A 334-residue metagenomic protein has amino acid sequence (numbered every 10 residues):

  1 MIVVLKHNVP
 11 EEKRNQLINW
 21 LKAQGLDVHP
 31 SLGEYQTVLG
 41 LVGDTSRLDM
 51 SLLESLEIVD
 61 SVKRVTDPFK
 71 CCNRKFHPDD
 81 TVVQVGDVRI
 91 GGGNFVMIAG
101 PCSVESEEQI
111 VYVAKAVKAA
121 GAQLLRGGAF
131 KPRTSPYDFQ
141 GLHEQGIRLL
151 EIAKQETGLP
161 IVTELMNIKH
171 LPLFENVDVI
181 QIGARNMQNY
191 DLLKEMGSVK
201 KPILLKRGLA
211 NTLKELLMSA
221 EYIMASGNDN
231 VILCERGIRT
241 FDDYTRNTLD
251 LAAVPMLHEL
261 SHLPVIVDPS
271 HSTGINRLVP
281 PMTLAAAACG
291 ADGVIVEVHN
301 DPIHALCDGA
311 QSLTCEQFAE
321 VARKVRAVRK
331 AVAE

Functional and structural regions predicted by a protein language model:
M1-M97: Non-catalytic terminal accessory/regulatory regions of metabolic enzymes
V85, M224-A286: Active-site/ligand-binding-proximal alpha/beta "capping" segment
F95-Y112, P136-Q140, P160-E164, G183-R185 (+2 more regions): Active-site mouth loops of central-metabolism enzymes
V96-P101, L125-G127, I161-T163, I180-I182 (+4 more regions): Hydrophobic faces of well-ordered beta-strands that scaffold small-molecule active sites in alpha/beta enzyme cores
G121, L173-Q181, G197-I203, M224-N230 (+2 more regions): Glycine-enriched alpha-helix->loop->beta-strand junction motifs that scaffold or abut catalytic
R126-E144, N300-S312: Glycine-rich, proline-tolerant flexible connector loops at the mouths of alpha/beta enzymes
A129-R133, N186-A252: Conserved anion-binding
F139-T163, E195-P202, L251-V265, Q311-A333: Alpha-helix-loop-beta-strand connector modules within alpha/beta enzyme cores
